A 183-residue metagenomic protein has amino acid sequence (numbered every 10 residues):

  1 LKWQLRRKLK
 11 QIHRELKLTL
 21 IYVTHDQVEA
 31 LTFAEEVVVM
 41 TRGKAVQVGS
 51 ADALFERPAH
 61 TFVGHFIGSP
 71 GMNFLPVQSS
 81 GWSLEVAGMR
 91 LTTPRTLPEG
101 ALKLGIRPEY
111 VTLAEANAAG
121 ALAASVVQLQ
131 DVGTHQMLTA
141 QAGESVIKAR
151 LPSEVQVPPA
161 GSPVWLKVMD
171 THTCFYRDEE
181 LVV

Functional and structural regions predicted by a protein language model:
L1, V23-T24, V37-V39, V48 (+7 more regions): Hydrophobic aliphatic residue packing
L1-F62: ABC ATPase nucleotide-binding domains
I12, E29, F33-V38, P76 (+3 more regions): Residues within well-formed alpha-helices
V48-L84: ABC transporter nucleotide-binding domain
P70-F74, G81-V183: Non-catalytic connector elements of ABC transporters
